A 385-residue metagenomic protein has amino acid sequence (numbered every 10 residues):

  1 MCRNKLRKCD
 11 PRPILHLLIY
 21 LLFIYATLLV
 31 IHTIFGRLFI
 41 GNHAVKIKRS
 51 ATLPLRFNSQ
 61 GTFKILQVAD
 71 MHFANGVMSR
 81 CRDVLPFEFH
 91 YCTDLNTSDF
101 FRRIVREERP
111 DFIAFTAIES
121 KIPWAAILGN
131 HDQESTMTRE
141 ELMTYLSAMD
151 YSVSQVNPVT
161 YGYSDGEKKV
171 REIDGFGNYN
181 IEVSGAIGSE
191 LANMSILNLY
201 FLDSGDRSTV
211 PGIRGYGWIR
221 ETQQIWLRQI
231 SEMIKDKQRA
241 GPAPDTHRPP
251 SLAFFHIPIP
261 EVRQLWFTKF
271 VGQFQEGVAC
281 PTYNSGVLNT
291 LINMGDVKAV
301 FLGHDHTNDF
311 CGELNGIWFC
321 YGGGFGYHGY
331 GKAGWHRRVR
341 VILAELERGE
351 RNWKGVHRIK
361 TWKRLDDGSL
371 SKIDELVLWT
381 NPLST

Functional and structural regions predicted by a protein language model:
M1-I14: Short, low-complexity, Lys/Arg-enriched N-terminal segments of secretory-pathway carbohydrate enzymes
I14-L55, S59, V68, N180-S184 (+3 more regions): Binuclear metal-dependent phosphoesterase catalytic core
V30-T116: N-terminal active-site segment of His-dependent metallophosphoesterases
G41-F57, A117-T246, V339-E345: Extended active-site neighborhood of metal-dependent phosphoesterases/phosphodiesterases
D70, G129-N130, H304: Active-site glycine-centered loops adjacent to acidic/histidine catalytic or metal-binding residues that shape
M71-S98, V210-W218, F270-E276, Y330-G334: Acidic/histidine-rich helix-loop elements that form or flank divalent-metal/phosphate-binding sites at the catalytic
R109-F112, A192-M194, N198-F201, T209-G312: His/acidic metal-ligating clusters that form di-metal
